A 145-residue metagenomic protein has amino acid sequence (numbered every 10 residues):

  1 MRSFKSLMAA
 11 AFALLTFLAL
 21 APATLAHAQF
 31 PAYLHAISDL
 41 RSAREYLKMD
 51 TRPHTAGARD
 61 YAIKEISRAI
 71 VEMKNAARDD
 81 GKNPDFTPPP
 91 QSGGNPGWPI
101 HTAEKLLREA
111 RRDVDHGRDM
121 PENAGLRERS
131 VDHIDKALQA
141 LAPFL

Functional and structural regions predicted by a protein language model:
M1-K5: N-terminal secretory signal peptides that target proteins for export/translocation
A9-A21: Bacterial N-terminal signal peptides
T24-L145: Long, charged/polar, soluble alpha-helical segments
